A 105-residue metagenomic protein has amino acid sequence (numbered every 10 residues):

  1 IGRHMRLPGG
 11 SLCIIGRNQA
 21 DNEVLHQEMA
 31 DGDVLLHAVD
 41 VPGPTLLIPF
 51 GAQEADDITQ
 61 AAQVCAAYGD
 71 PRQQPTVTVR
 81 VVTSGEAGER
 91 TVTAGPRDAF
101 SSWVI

Functional and structural regions predicted by a protein language model:
I1-I105: AMP-forming adenylation/ATP pyrophosphatase catalytic core
